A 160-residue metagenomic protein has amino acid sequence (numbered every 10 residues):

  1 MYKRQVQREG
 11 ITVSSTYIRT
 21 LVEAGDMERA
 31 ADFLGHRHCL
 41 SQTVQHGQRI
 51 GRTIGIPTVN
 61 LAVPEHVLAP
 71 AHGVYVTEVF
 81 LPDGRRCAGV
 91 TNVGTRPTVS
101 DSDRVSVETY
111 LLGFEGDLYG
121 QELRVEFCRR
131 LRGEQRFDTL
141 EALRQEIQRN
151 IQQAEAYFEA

Functional and structural regions predicted by a protein language model:
M1-Y2: Short, small-residue-biased leader/transition segments that mark boundaries at the very start of proteins
V6, I11-V59: Anionic-ligand-binding alpha/beta catalytic cores of soluble enzymes and soluble regulatory domains that recognize
G47-A160: Phosphate/ribose-recognition catalytic cores of enzymes acting on nucleotide-derived substrates
